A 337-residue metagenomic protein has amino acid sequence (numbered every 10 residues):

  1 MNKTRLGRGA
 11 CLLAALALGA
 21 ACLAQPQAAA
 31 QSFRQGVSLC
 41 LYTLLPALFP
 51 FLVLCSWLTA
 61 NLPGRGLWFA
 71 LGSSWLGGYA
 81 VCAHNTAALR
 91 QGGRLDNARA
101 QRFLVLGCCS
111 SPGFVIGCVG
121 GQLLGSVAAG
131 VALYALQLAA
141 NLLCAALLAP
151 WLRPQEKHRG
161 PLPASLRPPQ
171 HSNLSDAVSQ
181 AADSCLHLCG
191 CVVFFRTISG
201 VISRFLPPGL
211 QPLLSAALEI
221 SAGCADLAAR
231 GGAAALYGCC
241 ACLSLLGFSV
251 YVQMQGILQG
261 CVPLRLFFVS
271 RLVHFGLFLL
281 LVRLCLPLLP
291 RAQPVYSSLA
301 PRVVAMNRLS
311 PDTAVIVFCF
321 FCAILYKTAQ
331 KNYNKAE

Functional and structural regions predicted by a protein language model:
M1-W75: Non-cleavable N-terminal signal-anchor transmembrane helices
L13-A28, F33-L45, A135-A146, P150-P207 (+2 more regions): Selected transmembrane alpha-helices and immediately adjacent juxtamembrane segments of polytopic inner-membrane
C22-R34, W57-P63, G117-V127, I198-L210 (+4 more regions): Transmembrane helix-loop junctions in multi-pass membrane proteins
Y42, A47, F51, C55 (+14 more regions): Alpha-helical transmembrane segments in multi-pass membrane proteins
F51, L104-A164, R196, Q253-L258 (+1 more regions): Alpha-helical transmembrane segments of multi-pass small-molecule/ion transporters
G66-L124, L214-A229, Y237-L258, V269-L272: Alpha-helical membrane segments and immediately flanking helix-loop junctions that form or couple to the substrate/ion
A83, G93-R99, G113, L142 (+1 more regions): C-terminal transmembrane helix pair
L174, V178-L243, G247: Transmembrane helical segments that form the transport core of multi-pass membrane transport proteins
